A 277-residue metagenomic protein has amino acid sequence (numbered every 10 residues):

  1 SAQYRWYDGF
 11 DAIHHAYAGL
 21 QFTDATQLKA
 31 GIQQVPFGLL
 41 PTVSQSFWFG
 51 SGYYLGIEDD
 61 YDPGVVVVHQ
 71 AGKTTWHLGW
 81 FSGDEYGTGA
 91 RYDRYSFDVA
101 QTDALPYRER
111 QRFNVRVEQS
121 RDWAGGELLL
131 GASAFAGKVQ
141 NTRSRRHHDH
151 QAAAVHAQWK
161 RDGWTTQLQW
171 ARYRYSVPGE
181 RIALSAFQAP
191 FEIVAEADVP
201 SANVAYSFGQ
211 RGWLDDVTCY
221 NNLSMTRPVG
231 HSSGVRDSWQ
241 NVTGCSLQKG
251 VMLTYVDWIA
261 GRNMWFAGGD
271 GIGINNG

Functional and structural regions predicted by a protein language model:
S1-G87, E118-D122, G126, V256 (+1 more regions): Outer membrane beta-barrel
S1-Q3, D11-H15, D60-G64, R110-N114 (+3 more regions): Transmembrane beta-barrel architecture of outer-membrane proteins
A16-F22, G87-Y95, S224-H231: Short, electropositive alpha-helical surface patch
G19, I57, V68, Y107 (+2 more regions): A general structural signal for short secondary-structure junctions and capping/turn motifs
V43-Q45, Y54-G56, D62, R91 (+4 more regions): Extracellular/periplasm-exposed beta-strand and loop segments of Gram-negative cell-envelope proteins, dominated by
Q45-S51, F97-D98, A183-A186: Short glycine/proline- and charge-enriched loop/turn segments that cap or connect secondary-structure elements
Y86-Q151: Loop-centered beta-sheet repeat module
D122-G277: Outer-membrane beta-barrel pore domains
